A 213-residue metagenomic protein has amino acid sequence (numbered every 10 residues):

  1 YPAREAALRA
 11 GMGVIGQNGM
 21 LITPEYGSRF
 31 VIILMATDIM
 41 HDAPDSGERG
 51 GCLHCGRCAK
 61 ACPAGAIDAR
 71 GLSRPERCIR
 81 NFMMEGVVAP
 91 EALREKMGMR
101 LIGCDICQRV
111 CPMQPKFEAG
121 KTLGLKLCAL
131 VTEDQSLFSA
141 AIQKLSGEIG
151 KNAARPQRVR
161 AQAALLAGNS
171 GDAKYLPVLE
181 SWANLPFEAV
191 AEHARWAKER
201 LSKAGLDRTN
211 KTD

Functional and structural regions predicted by a protein language model:
Y1-L130: Catalytic cores of enzyme domains
M84, G150-R155, S181-V190, D213: Short coil turns that connect the paired helices of HEAT/ARM alpha-solenoid repeats
E118, P156-R158, A173, E188-A189: Alpha-helix N-cap/helix-start positions at coil->helix boundaries
L127-Q157, A164: Alpha-helical adaptor scaffolds
A141-L145, D172-A183, K203-D213: Amphipathic alpha-helical scaffolding segments comprising HEAT/armadillo-like alpha-solenoid repeats
R160-S170, E192-K203: Structural detector for internal amphipathic alpha-helices that build alpha-solenoid repeat scaffolds
E188, H193, A197-R200, R208-D213: Long C-terminal interaction/binding lobes of large macromolecular proteins
